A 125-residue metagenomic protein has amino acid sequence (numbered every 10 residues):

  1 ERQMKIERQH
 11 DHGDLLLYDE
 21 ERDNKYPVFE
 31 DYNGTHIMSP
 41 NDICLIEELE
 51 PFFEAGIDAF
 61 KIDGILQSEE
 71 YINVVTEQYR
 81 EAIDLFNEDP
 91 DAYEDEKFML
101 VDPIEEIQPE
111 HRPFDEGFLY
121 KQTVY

Functional and structural regions predicted by a protein language model:
E1-K61, I65-Y125: Active-site pocket-lining/capping segments in soluble small-molecule metabolic enzymes
